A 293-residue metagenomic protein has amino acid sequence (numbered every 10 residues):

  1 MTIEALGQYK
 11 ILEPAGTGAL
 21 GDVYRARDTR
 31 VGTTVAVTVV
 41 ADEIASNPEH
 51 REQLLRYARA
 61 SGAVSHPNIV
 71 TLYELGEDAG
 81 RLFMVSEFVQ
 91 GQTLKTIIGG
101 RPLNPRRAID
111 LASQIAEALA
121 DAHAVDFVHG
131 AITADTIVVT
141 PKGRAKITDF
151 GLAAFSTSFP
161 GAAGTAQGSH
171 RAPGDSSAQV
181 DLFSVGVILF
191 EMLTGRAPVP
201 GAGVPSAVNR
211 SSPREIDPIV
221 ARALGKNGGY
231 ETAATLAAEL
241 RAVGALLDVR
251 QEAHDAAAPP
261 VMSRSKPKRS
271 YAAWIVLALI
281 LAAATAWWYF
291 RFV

Functional and structural regions predicted by a protein language model:
G16, R56, V64-N68: Flexible N-lobe loop architecture of eukaryotic-like protein kinase catalytic domains
D22: Conserved N-lobe ATP-binding subsite of Hanks-type protein kinase domains, especially the beta3 VAIK lysine
A41-A63: AlphaC helix of the eukaryotic protein kinase fold
L75: Activation-segment/catalytic-loop signature of the eukaryotic protein kinase fold
A79-T93, I97: Conserved short submotifs of the Hanks-type protein kinase catalytic core that shape the nucleotide-binding pocket
E117-F127: Protein kinase catalytic-loop region centered on the HRD/HxD motif
L119, V138, T148, G168-E252: C-terminal lobe helix-coil module of Hanks-type protein kinase domains
